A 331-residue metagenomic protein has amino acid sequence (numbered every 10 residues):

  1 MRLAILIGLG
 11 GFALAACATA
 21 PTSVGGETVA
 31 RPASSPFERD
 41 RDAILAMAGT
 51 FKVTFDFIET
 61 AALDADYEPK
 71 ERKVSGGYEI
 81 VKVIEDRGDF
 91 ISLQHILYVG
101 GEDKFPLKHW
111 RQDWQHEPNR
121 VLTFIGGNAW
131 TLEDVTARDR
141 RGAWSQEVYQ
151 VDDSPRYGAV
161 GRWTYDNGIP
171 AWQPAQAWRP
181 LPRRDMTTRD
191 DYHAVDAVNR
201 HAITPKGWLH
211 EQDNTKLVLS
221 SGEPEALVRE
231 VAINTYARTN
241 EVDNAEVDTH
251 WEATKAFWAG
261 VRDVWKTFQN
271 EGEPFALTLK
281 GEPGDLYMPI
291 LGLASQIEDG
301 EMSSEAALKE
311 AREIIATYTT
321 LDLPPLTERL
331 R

Functional and structural regions predicted by a protein language model:
M1-A4: Positively charged n-region of N-terminal signal peptides that target proteins for export
S34-T50: N-terminal helix-cap/turn-to-beta initiation motif at the start of protein domains
D64, D86-G126: N-terminal intrinsically disordered, cationic/polar leader segments that include organellar targeting peptides
P69-E71, S75-E85, Q94, R111-Q112 (+2 more regions): Hydrophobic/aromatic beta-strand elements that line small-molecule binding cavities or substrate pockets in beta-rich
G142-D196, K216: Short helix-loop boundary/capping segments
H193-R331: Acidic, serine/threonine-rich low-complexity disordered tracts
